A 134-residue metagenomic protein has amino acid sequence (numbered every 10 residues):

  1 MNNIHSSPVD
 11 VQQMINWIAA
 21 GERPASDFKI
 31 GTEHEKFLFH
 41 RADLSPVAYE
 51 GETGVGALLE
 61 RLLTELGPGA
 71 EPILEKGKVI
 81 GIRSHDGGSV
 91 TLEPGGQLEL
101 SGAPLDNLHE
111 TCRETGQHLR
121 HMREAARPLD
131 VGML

Functional and structural regions predicted by a protein language model:
M1-L134: Terminal catalytic/cofactor-binding subdomain
